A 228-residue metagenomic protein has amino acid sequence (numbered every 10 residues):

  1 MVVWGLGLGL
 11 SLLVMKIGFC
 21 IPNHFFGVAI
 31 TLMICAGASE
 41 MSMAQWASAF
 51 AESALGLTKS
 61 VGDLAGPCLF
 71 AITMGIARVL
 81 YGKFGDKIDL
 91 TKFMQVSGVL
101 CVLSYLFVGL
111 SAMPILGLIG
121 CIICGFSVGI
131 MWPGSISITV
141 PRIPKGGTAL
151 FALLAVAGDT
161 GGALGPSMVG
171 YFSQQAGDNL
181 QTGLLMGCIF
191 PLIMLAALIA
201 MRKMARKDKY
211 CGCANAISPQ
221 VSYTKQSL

Functional and structural regions predicted by a protein language model:
M1, Y171-F190: A membrane-interface helix-boundary motif in multi-pass transporters
L12, C188-S218: Multi-pass alpha-helical transporter architecture, strongest for 12-TM Major Facilitator/SLC carriers used
P22-C68, I72: Extracytoplasmic gate region of multi-pass secondary transporters
A77-D89, S173: Helix-to-loop junctions at the C-terminal end of transmembrane segments in multipass secondary transporters
K92-L106: Structural signature of the two symmetry-related core transmembrane helices
I115-I123: Paired small-residue
I130-I143: Intracellular juxtamembrane helix-capping segments at the cytosolic ends of symmetry-related transmembrane helices
P144-A176: A late C-terminal transmembrane helix in Major Facilitator Superfamily
